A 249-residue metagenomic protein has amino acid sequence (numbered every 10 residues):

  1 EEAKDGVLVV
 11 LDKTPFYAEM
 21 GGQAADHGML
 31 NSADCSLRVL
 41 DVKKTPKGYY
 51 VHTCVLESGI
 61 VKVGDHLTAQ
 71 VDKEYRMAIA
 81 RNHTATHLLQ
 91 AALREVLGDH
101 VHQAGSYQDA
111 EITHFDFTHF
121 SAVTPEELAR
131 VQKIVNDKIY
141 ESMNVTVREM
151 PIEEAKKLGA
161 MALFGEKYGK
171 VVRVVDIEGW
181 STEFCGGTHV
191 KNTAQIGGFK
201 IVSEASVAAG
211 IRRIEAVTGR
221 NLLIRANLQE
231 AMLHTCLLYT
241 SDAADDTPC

Functional and structural regions predicted by a protein language model:
E1-S241: A glycine- and charged-residue-rich anion-binding loop/surface
Y239-C249: Single conserved hydrophobic/aromatic residue that forms the stacking wall/gate of nucleotide- or nucleobase-binding
